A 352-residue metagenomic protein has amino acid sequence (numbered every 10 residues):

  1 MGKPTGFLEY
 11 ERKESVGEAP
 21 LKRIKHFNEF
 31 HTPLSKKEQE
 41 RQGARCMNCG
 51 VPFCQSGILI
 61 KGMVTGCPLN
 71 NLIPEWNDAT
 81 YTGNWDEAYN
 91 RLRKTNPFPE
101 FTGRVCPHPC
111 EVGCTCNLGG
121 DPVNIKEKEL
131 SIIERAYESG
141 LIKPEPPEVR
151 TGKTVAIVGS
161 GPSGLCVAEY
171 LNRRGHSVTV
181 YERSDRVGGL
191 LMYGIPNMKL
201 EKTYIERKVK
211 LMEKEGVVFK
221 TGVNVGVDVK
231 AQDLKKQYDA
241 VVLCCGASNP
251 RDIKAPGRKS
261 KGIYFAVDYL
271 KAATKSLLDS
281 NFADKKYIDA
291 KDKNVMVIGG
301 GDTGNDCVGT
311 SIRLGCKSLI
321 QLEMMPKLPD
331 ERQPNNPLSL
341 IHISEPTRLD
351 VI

Functional and structural regions predicted by a protein language model:
L8-F30: Short, contiguous pre-domain boundary segments
I24, E40, A44-T179, R183-S184 (+3 more regions): Fe-S ferredoxin-like electron-transfer domains and their immediately adjacent linker/connector regions across
V149, T154-A156, E206-A255: Feature captures the FAD/FMN-dependent oxidoreductase FAD-binding
A156-Y181, K220-K230, N249-R251, Y269-N335: Rossmann-like dinucleotide/flavin-binding elements
D185-Y204, D330-L340: Conserved N-terminal glycine-rich FAD pyrophosphate-binding loop of Rossmann-like flavoproteins
D239, K261, K293: Conserved acidic residues
L243-C244, F265, V297: Redox-cofactor binding/interface segments in oxidoreductases and associated redox assembly factors
I341-I352: Single conserved hydrophobic/aromatic residue that forms the stacking wall/gate of nucleotide- or nucleobase-binding
